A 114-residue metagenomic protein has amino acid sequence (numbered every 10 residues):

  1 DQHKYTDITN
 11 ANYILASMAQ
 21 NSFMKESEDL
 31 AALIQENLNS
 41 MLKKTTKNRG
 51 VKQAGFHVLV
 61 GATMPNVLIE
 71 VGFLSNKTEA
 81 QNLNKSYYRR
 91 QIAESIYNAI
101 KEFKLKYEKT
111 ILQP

Functional and structural regions predicted by a protein language model:
D1-P114: Active-site-proximal helix/loop segments of hydrolytic enzymes
